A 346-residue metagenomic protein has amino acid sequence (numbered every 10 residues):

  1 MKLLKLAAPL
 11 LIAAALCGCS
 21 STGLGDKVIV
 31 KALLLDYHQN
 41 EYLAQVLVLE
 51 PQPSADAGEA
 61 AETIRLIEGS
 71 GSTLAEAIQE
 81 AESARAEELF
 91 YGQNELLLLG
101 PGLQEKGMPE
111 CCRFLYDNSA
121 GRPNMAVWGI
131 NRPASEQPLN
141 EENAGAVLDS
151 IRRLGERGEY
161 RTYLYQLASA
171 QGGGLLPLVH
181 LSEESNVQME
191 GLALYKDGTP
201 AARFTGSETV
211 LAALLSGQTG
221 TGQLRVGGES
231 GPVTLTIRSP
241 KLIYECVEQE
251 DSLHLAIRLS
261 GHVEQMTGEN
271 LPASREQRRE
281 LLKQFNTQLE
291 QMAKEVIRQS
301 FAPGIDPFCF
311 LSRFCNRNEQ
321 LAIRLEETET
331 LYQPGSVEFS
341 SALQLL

Functional and structural regions predicted by a protein language model:
K2-P9, A13-L346: Membrane-proximal alpha-helical signals and transmembrane carboxylates
